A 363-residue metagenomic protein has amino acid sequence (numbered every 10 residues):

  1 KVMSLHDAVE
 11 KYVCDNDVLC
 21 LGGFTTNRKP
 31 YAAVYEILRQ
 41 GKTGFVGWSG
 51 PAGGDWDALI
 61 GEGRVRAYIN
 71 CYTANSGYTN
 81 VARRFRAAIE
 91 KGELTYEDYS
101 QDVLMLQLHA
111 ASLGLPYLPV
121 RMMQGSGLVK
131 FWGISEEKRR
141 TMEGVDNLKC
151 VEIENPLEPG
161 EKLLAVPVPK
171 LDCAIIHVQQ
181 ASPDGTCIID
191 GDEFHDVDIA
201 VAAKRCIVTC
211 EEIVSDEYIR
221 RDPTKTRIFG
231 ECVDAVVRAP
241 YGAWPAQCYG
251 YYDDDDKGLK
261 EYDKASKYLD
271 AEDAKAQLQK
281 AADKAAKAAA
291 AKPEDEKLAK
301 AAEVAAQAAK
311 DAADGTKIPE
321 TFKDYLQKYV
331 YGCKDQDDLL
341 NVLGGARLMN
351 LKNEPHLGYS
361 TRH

Functional and structural regions predicted by a protein language model:
K1-K287, D311-H363: Conserved alpha/beta enzyme-core scaffold
K287-K300: Charged, low-complexity interaction regions
A302-A309: Repeat-associated, polar segments at repeat-unit boundaries in modular proteins
